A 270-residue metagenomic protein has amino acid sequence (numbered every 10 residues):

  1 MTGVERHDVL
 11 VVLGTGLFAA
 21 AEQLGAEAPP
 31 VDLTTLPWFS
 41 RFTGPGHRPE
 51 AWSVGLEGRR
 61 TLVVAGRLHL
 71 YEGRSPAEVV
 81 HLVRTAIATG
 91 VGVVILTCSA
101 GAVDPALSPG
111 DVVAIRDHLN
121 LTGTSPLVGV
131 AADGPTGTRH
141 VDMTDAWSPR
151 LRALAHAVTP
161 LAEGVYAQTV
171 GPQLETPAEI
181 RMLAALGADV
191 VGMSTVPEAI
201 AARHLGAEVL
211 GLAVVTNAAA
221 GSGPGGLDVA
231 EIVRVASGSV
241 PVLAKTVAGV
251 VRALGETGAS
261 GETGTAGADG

Functional and structural regions predicted by a protein language model:
M1, R150, L154-P160, K245-A253: Generic non-transmembrane alpha-helical segments
M1-M143: Metabolite-binding pocket within alpha/beta catalytic cores that recognizes anionic/polar moieties
V83, I180, V196-A199: Generic hydrophobic/aromatic pocket-lining and core-packing "Φ" positions
T85-V93, A106, A185-L186, I200-E208: Alpha-helix C-terminal capping segments
D142-A184: Active-site rim beta-loop-alpha module in soluble metabolic enzymes
M193-E231: Zn-dependent metallopeptidase/amidohydrolase metal-coordination segment
A220-G258, G267-G270: His/Asp/Glu-rich mid-to-C-terminal helical/loop segments that flank catalytic regions of hydrolases
